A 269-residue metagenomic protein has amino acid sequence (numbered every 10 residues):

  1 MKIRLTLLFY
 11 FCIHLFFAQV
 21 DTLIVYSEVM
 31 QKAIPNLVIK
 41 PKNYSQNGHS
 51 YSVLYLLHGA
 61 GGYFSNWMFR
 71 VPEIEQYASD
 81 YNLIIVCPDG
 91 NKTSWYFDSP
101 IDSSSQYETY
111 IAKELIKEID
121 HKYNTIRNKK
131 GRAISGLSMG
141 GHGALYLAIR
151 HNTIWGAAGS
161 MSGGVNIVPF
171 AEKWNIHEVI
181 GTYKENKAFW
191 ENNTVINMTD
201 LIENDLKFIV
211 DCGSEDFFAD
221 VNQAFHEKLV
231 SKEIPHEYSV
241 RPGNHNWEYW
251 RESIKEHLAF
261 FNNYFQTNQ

Functional and structural regions predicted by a protein language model:
M1-D21: Bacterial Sec-dependent N-terminal signal peptides
Q19-Q269: Non-catalytic cap/lid and distal C-terminal segments of serine-dependent acyl enzymes
